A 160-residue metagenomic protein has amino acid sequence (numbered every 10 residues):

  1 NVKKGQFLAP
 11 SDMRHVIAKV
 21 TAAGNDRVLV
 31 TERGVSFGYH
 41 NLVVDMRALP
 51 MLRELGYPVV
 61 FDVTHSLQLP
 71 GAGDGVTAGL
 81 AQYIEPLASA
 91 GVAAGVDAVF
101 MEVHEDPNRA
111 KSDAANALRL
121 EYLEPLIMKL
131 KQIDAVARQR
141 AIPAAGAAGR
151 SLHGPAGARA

Functional and structural regions predicted by a protein language model:
N1-V103: Catalytic alpha/beta core domains of metabolic enzymes, predominantly
G38, Q68-G71, D106-A114, P143-H153: Flexible glycine/acidic-rich beta-alpha junction loops that bind and position SAM and/or redox cofactors in anaerobic
H40, I127-A160: Surface-exposed amphipathic alpha-helical tracts and adjacent flexible/coil segments at the periphery of soluble enzymes
D106-Q139: C-terminal helical cap(s) of enzyme catalytic domains, especially alpha/beta-barrels
